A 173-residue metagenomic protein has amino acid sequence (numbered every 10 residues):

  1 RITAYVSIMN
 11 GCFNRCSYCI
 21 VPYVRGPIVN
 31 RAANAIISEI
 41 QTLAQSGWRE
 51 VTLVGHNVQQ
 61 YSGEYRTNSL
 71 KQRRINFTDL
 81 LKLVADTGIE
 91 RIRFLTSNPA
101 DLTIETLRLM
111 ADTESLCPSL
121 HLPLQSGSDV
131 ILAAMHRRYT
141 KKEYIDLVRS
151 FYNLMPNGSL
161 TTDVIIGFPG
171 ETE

Functional and structural regions predicted by a protein language model:
R1-Y18, Q41-Q45, R49-T52: N-terminal pre-triad scaffold of radical SAM enzymes
S7, R31, M135, Y139: Short, surface-exposed alpha-helical recognition segments that flank or form part of ligand/macromolecule-binding
M9-N10, P22, H56, S97: Fold-independent oxyanion-binding glycine-rich loops and adjacent beta-strand/coil segments at enzyme active sites
C19-A35, G63: Iron-sulfur (Fe-S) cluster-binding segments and ferredoxin-like electron-carrier domains, especially [2Fe-2S]
N30, G170-E173: Ordered, soluble secondary-structure elements with a strong preference for glycine-centered loop motifs and nearby
Q45-E171: Conserved SAM/AdoMet-binding glycine-rich loop
